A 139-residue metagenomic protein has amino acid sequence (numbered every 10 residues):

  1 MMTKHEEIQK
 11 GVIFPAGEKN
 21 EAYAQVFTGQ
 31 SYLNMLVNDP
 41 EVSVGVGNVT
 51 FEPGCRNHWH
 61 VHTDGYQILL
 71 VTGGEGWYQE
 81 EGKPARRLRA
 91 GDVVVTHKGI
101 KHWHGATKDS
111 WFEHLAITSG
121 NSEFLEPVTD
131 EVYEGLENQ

Functional and structural regions predicted by a protein language model:
M1-V44, F124-Q139: A short, N-terminal "cap"/entry segment at the start of jelly-roll beta-barrel domains of the cupin/DSBH fold
N34, G47-V49, L69, L115: Conserved hydrophobic/aromatic positions in well-ordered beta-strands
P40, W77, A85, R89-A90 (+1 more regions): Ligand-binding loop in jelly-roll beta-barrel domains
S43-G45, G65, W111-F112: A structure-centric signal for secondary-structure junctions around beta-strands
R56, V61-A90, I100: A short beta-strand-loop-beta hairpin characteristic of the jelly-roll/cupin
L69-L70, R89-A90, L115, L125-P127 (+1 more regions): A short, polar/proline- and glycine-enriched secondary-structure boundary/capping micro-motif
